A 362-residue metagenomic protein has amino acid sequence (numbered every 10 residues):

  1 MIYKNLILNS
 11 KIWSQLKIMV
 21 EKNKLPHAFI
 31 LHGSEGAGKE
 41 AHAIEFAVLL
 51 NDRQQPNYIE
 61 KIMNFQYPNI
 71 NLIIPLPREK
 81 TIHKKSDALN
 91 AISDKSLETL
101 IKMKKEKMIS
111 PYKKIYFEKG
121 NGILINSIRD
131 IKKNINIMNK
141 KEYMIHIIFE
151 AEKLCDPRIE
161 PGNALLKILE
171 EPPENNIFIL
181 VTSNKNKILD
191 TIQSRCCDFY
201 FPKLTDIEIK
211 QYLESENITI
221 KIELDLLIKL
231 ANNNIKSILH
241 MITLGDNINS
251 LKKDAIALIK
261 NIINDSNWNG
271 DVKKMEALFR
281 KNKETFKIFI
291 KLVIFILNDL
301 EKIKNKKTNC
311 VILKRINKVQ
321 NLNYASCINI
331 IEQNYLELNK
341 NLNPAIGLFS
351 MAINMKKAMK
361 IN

Functional and structural regions predicted by a protein language model:
M1-K61, I82, E174-I177, S183-N362: Charged, glycine-rich active-site and insertion segments that engage polyanionic ligands
I2-E160: Clamp-loader machinery-focused feature within the broader ASCE/P-loop NTPase space
N121-L124, R158, V181, K185 (+1 more regions): Short capping loops/turns at secondary-structure boundaries
N136, G162-E174: Conserved catalytic/switch belt of AAA+ P-loop NTPases
K140-I145, P173-I179: Loop/turn-to-beta-strand initiation segments
K153-D156, E171, K187: Residues immediately C-terminal
I159-A164, T191: Generic recognition of short, well-ordered alpha-helical segments
